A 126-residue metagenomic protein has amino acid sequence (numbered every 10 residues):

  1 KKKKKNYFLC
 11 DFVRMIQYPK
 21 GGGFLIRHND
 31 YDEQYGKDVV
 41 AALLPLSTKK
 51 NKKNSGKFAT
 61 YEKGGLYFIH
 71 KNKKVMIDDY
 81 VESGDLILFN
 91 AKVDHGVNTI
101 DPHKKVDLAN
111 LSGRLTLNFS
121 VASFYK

Functional and structural regions predicted by a protein language model:
K1-F58, N118-V121: Conserved double-stranded beta-helix
D38, S55-K126: Catalytic core of Fe(II)/2-oxoglutarate
